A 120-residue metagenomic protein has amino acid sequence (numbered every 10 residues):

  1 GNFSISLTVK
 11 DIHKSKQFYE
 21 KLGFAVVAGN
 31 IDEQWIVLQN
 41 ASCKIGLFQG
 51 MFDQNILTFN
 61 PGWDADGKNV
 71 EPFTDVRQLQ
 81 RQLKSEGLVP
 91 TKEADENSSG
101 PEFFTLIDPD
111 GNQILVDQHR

Functional and structural regions predicted by a protein language model:
G1-Q17, H119-R120: N-terminal beta-strand motif that seeds the catalytic metal site of vicinal oxygen chelate
F3, D32-Q34, G100-E102: Residue-level marker for the onset of beta-strands and adjacent loop->beta junctions in well-ordered domains
F3-S4, G23, G67-K68: A generic structural signal for short
K10-H13, M51-F52, F59-Q113: Vicinal oxygen chelate
Q17-K21, D110: Structural preference for long, well-ordered alpha-helical segments within the folded cores of structured domains
E20-V27, L88-V89: Conserved acetyl-CoA-binding loop of GNAT-fold acetyltransferases
A25-G67, Q113-Q118: Conserved short beta-strand elements that form part of the metal-binding/catalytic scaffold of enzyme active sites
